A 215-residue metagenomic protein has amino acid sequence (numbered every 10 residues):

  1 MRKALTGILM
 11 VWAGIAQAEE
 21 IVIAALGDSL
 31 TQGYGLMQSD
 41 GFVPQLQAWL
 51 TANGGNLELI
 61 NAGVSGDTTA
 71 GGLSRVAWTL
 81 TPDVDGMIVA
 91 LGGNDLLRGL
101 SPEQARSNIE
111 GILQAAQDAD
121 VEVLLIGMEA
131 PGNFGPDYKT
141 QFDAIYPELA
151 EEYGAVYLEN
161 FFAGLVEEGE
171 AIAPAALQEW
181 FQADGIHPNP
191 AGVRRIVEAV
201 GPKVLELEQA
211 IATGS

Functional and structural regions predicted by a protein language model:
R2-I8: Sec-dependent signal peptide recognition, specifically the positively charged N-region followed immediately by
A13-I15: N-terminal signal peptide c-region/cleavage motif recognized by signal peptidases
A18-S65, R75-D83: Serine-esterase "nucleophile elbow" of acetyl-processing enzymes
G55, G71-S215: Alpha-helical cap/lid subdomain in secreted, periplasmic, or secretory-pathway luminal O-acyl-processing enzymes
G66-A70: N-terminal helical cap/lid subdomain that shapes the substrate entry/recognition surface in HAD-like hydrolases
